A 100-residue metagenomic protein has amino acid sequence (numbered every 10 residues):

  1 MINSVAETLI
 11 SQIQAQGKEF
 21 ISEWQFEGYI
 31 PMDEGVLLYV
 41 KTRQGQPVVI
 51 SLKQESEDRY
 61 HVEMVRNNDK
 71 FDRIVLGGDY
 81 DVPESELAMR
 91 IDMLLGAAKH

Functional and structural regions predicted by a protein language model:
M1-Q44, F71: Negatively charged, low-complexity tracts enriched in Asp/Glu with abundant Ser/Thr
M1-S4, T8, D69-H100: Mixed-charge, Lys/Arg-enriched low-complexity segments
L9, L38, I50, V62-M64 (+2 more regions): Hydrophobic beta-strand residues in large extracellular and virion-surface proteins
I13-E19, W24-Q25, S56, Y80 (+2 more regions): Generic low-complexity, intrinsically disordered sequence content enriched in small uncharged/hydrophobic residues
S22, F26, S51-L52, E63-V65 (+3 more regions): Generic detector of ordered, mature protein regions
Q46-V82: Intrinsically disordered, low-complexity regulatory segments enriched in Ser/Thr/Pro and charged residues
